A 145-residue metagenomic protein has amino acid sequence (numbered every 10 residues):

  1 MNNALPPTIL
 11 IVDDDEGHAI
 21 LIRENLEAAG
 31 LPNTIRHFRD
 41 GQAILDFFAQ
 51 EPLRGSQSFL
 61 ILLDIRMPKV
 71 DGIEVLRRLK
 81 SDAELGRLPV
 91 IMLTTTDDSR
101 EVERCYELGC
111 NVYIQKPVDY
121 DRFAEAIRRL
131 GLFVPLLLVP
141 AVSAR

Functional and structural regions predicted by a protein language model:
P6-H18, I22-E27, I61: Conserved acidic segment of CheY-like receiver
H37, K69-V70: Residue-level signal for the "D+5" position in two-component response regulator receiver
H37-L60: Acidic, metal-coordinating helix/loop segments flanking the phosphotransfer/catalytic sites of two-component signaling
A43, V118-G131, V139-R145: C-terminal output helix
I65-M67: Receiver (REC) domain active-site loop signature in two-component systems and cognate sites in sensor histidine kinases
N111: Short, glycine/charged-rich "phosphate-handling" switch motifs in NTP-dependent and phosphotransfer domains
